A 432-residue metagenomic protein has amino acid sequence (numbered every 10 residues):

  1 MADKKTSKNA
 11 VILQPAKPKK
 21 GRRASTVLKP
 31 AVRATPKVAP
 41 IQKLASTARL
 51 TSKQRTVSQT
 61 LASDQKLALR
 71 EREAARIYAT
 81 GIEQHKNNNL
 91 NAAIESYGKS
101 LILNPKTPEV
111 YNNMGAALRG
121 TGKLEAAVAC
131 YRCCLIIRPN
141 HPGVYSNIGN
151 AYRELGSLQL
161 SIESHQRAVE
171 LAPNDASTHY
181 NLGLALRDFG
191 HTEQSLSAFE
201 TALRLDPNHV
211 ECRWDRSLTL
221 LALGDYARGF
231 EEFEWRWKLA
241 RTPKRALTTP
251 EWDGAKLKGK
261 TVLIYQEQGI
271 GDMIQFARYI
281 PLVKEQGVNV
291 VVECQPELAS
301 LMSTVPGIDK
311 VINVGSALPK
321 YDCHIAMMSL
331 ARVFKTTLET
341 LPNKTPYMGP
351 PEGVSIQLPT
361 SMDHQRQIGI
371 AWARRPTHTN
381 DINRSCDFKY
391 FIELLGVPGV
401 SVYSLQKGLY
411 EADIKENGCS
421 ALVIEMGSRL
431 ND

Functional and structural regions predicted by a protein language model:
M1-D432: Alpha-helical solenoid repeat scaffolds of the TPR/TPR-like class and their adjacent stem/linker regions that mediate
